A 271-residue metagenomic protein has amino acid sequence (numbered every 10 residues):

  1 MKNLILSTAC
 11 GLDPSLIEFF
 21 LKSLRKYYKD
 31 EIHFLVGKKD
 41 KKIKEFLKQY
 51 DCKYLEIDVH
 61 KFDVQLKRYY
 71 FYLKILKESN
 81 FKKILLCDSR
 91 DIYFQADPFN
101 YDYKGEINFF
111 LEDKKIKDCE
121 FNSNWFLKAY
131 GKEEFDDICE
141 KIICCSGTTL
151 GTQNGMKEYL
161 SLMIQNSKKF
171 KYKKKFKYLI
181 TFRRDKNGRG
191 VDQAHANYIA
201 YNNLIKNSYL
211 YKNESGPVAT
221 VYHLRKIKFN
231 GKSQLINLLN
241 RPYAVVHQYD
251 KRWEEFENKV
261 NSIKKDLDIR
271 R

Functional and structural regions predicted by a protein language model:
M1-K82, N154, R270: N-terminal anchoring/stem segment of glycosyltransferases
A9-D13, D113-K115, K251: Short polar catalytic/cofactor-binding loops
S15, K42-K44, I92-A96, Y101-D102 (+5 more regions): Short catalytic/ligand-binding loop motif for oxyanion handling, primarily in non-cytosolic enzymes, centered on
H33-L35, K83-D88, Y93-F94, N108-F110 (+3 more regions): A structural signal for short, well-ordered beta-strand segments and their strand-loop junctions that often border
F62-K67, K117-S123, E255-F256: Short, charged, surface-exposed secondary-structure boundary motifs
F71-F121: GT-A fold catalytic core of metal-dependent nucleotide-sugar glycosyltransferases, centered on the diacidic
N124-E140: Short, flexible, basic/aromatic active-site loop/helix in glycosyltransferases
I138-E257: Catalytic core and acceptor-binding pocket of nucleotide-sugar-dependent glycosyltransferases
